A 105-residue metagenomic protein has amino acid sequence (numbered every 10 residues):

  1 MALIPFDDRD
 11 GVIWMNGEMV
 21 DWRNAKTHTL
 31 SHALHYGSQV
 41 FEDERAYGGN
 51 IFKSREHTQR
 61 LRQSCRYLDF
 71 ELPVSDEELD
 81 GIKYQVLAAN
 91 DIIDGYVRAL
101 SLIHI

Functional and structural regions predicted by a protein language model:
M1-I103: Conserved alpha/beta cores of soluble small-molecule-handling proteins
